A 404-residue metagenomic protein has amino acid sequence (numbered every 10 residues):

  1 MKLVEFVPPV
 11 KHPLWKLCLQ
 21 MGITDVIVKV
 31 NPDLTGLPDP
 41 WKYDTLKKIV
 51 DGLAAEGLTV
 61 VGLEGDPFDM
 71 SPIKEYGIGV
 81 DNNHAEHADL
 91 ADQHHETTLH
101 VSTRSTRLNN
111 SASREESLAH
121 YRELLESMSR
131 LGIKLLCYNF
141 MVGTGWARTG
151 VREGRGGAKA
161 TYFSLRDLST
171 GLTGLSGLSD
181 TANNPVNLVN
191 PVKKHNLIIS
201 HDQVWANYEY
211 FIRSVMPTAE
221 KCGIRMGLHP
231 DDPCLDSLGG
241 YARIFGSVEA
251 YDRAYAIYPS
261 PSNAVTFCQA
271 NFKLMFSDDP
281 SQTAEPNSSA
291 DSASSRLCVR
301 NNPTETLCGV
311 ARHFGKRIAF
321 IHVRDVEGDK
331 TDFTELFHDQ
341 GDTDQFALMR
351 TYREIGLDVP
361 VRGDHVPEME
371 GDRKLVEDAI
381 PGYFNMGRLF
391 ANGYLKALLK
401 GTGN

Functional and structural regions predicted by a protein language model:
M1-V4, P9, W15-G22, A54 (+13 more regions): Histidine-acidic metal/acid-base catalytic patches
M21-D33: Basic, amphipathic N-terminal segments that precede the first structured/catalytic domain
V30-K47: Glycine-rich, proline-tolerant flexible connector loops at the mouths of alpha/beta enzymes
P32, P67-F68, V142-G143, D232-P233 (+1 more regions): Conserved beta-strand edge residues that scaffold enzyme active sites
G65-G77, Y138-R148, L238: Aromatic-lined carbohydrate-binding surfaces of glycoside hydrolases
Y121-E123, S127-Y210: Active-site-proximal, glycine-rich beta->alpha crossover segments in alpha/beta enzymes that shape flexible
